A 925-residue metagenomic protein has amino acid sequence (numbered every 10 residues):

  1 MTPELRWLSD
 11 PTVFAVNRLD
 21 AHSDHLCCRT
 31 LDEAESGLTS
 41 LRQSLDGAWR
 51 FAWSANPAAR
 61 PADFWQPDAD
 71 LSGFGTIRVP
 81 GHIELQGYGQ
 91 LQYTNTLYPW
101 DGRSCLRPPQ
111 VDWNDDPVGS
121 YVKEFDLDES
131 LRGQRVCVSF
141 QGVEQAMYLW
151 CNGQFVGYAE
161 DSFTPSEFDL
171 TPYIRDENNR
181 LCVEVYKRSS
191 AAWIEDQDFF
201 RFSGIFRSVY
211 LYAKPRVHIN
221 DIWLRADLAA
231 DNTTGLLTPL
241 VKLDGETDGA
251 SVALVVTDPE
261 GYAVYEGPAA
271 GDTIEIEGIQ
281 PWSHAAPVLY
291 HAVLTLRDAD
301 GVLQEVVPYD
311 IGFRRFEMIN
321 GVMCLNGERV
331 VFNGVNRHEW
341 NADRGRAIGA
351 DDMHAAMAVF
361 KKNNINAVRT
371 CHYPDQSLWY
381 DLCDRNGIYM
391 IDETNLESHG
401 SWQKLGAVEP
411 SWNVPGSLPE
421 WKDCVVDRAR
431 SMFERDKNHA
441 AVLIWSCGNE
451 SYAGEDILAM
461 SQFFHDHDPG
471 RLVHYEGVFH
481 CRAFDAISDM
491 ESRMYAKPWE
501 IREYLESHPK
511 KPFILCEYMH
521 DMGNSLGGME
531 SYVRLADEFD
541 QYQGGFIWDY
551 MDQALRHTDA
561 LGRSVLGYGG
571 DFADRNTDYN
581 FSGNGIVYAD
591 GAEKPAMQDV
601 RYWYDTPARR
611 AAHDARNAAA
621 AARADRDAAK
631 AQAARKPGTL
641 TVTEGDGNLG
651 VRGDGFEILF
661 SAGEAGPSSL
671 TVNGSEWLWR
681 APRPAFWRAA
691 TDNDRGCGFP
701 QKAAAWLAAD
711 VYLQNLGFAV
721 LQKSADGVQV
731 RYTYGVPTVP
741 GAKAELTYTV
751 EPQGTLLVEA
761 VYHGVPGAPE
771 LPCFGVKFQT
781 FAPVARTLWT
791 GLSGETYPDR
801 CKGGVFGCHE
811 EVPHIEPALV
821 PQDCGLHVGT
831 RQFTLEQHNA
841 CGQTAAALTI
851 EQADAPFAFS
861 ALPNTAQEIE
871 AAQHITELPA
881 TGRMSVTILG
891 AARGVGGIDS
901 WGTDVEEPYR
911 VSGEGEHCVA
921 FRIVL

Functional and structural regions predicted by a protein language model:
M1-G37, S104, W193, L303-D627: Extended substrate-binding grooves/exosites of carbohydrate-active enzymes
T2-L19, C27, L31, E35-S36 (+11 more regions): Accessory beta-strand-rich segments of carbohydrate-active enzymes
W49, W53, L127-E129, G142-E144 (+13 more regions): Beta-strand elements of well-folded, non-transmembrane domains
E84-Q86, Q92-T94, K187, S283 (+1 more regions): Beta-strand/loop-rich accessory regions of lumenal/periplasmic or secreted enzymes, predominantly carbohydrate-active
W150-V156, T257-P259, N326, D654 (+1 more regions): Short strand-turn-strand beta-turns centered on an Asx-Gly dipeptide
P172-N178, K242-I319: Extended acidic/polar, glycine-enriched regions that form or flank non-catalytic beta-rich accessory modules
F206-W223, F313-R329, D625-A631, A785-W789: Low-complexity, Pro/Ser/Thr- and charge-rich linker/hinge segments at domain boundaries
R216-G245, P595-R616, A629-G647, A760: Surface beta-strand/loop "capping" patches
